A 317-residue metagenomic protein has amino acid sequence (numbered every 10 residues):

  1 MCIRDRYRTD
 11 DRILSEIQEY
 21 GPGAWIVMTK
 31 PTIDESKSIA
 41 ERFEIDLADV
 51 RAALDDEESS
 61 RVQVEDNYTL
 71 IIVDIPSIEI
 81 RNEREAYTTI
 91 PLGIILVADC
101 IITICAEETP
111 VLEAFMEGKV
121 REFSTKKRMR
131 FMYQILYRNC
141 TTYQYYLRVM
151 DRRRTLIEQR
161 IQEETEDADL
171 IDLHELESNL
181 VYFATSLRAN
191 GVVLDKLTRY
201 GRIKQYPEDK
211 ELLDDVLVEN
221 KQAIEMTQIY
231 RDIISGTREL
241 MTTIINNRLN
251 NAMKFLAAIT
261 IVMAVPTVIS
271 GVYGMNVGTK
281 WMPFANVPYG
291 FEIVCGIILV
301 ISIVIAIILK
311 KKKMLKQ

Functional and structural regions predicted by a protein language model:
R4-R199, Q205-Y206, L212-D215, E219-M226 (+1 more regions): Peripheral, non-transmembrane regulatory/ligand-interaction domains of membrane transport proteins
L197-K210, G236-N246: Long amphipathic alpha-helical coiled-coil segments
K221-Q317: Hydrophobic alpha-helical transmembrane segments and their immediately adjacent juxtamembrane loops
